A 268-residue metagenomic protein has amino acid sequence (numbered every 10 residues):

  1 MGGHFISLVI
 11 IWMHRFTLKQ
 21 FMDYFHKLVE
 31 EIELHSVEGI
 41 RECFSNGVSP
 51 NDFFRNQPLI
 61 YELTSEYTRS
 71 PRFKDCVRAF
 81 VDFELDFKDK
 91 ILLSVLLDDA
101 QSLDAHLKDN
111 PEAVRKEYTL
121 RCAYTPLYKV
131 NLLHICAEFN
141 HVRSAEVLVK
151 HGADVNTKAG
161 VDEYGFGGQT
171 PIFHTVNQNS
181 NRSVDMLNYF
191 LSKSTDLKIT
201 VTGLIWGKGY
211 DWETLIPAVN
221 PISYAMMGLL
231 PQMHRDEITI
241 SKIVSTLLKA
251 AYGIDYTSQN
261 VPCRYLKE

Functional and structural regions predicted by a protein language model:
F21-E30, D52-Y67, D86-L97, K116-I135 (+3 more regions): Ankyrin-repeat boundary/"N-cap" motif
H35, R72, D98, N140 (+1 more regions): Ankyrin-repeat intra-repeat helix-capping/turn positions
R41-S49, D75-D86, L107-T119, E146-V155 (+2 more regions): Ankyrin repeat domain, specifically the short helix-to-loop turn at the C-terminus of the second helix of each repeat
N140-V142, N179-D185, D236-K242: Surface-exposed loop/turn motifs in large extracellular/passenger domains
H234-E268: Terminal, low-structured helical/coil segments at or just beyond the last alpha-helical repeat
